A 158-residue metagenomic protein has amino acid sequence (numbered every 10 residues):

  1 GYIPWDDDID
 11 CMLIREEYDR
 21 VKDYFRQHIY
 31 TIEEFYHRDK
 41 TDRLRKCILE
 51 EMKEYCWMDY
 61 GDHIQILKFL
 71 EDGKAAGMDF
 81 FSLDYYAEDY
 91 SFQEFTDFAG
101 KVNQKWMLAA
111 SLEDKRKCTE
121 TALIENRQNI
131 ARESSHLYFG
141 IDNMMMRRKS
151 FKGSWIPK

Functional and structural regions predicted by a protein language model:
G1-I9, L13-K22: Active-site nucleotide-donor binding segment shared across nucleotidyl transfer reactions
F25-T96, K105-K158: Conserved catalytic core of two-metal-ion nucleotidyltransferases
A99: Carboxylate-rich, divalent-cation-coordinating active-site regions
